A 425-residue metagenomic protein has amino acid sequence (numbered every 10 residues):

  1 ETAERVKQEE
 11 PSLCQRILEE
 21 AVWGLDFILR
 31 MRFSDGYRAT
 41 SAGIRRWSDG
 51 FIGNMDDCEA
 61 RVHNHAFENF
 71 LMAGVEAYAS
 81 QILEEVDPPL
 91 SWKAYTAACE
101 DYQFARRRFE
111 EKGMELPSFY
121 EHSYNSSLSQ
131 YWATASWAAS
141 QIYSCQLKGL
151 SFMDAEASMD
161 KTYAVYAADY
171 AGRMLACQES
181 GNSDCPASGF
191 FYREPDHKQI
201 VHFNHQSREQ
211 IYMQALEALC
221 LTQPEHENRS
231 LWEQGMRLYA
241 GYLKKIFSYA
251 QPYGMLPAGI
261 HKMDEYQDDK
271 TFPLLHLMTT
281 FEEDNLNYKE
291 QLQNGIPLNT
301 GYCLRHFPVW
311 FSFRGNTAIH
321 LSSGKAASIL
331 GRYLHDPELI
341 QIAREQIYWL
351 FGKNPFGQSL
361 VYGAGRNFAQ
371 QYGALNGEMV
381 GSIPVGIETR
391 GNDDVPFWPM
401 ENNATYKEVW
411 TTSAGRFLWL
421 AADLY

Functional and structural regions predicted by a protein language model:
T2-Y425: Glycan-recognition and catalytic cores of secretory/periplasmic carbohydrate-active enzymes
